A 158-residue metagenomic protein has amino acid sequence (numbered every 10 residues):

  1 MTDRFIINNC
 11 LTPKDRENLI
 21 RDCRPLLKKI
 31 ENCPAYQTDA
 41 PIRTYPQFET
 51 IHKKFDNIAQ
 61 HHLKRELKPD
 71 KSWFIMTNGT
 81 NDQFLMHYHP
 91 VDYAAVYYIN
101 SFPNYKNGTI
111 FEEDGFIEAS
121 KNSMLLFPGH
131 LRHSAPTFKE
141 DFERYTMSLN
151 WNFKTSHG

Functional and structural regions predicted by a protein language model:
M1-L67, W73-I75, N81-Q83: Non-heme Fe(II)/2-oxoglutarate
L67-G158: Catalytic core of non-heme Fe(II) oxygenases with the double-stranded beta-helix
